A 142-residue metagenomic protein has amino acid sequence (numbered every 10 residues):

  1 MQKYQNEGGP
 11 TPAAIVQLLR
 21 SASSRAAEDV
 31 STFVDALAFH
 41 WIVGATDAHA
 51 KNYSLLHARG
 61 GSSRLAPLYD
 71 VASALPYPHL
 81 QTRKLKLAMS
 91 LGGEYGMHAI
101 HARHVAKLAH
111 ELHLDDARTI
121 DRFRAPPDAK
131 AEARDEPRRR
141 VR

Functional and structural regions predicted by a protein language model:
M1-A50, S54-R142: Anionic ligand-binding catalytic core segments
